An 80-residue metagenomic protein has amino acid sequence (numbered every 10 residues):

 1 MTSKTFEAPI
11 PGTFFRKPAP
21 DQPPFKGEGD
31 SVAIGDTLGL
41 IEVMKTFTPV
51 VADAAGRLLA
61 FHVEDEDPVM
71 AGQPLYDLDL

Functional and structural regions predicted by a protein language model:
M1-Q22, L40-D53, L80: Short beta-strand-turn/beta-hairpin segments enriched in glycine/proline and small hydrophobics that form edge-strand
R16-S31, A54, A60-E64: Short histidine-centered loop motifs in beta-beta connectors
G27-P49, M70-L80: Short hydrophobic beta/alpha edge segments that flank linear recognition/processing sites
